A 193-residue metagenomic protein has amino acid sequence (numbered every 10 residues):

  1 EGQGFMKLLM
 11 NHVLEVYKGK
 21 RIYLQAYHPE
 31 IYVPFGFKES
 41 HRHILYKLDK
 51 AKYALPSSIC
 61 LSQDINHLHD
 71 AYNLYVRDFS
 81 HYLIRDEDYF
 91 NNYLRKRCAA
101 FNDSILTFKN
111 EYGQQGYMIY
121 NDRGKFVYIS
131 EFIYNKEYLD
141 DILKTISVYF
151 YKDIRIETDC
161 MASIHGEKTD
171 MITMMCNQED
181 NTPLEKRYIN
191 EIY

Functional and structural regions predicted by a protein language model:
G2-E15, L24, K136-V148: Conserved acetyl-CoA-binding loop-helix of GNAT-fold acetyltransferases
K7, N11, I22-A26, S62 (+2 more regions): Short, amphipathic alpha-helical segments
M10, E15-Y27, F150-C160: Conserved GNAT acetyl-CoA-binding A-motif
N11-E15, V33, N73: A broadly conserved amphipathic alpha-helix scaffold signal in soluble, globular proteins
Y23, Y27-E30, F35, H41: Surface-exposed helix-loop "recognition/capping" segments that flank conserved functional motifs and form interaction
E30-Y32, R123-K125, M161: Short, solvent-exposed loop/turn segments at secondary-structure junctions
G36-L55, S130-Y193: Active-site/acyl-donor-binding loops of N-acyltransferases
K38-K136: Amide-forming acyltransferase catalytic core, primarily the GNAT-like/NAT-type and related acyltransferase folds
